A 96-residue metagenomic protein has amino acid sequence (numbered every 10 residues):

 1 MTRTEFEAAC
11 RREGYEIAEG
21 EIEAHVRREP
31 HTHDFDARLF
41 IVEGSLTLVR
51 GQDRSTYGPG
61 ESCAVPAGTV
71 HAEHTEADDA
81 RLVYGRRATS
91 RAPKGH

Functional and structural regions predicted by a protein language model:
R3, E16-H33, A67: Conserved short histidine dyad/triad with adjacent acidic residue
A9, R27-H33, V49-R50, H74-T75: Short histidine-centered beta-strand/loop micro-motifs that create catalytic or ligand/metal-coordination sites
A24, D34, D53, T69-V70 (+1 more regions): A generic "binding-loop/recognition-motif" signal
T32-L48: Short, conserved beta-strand element in jelly-roll/cupin
G51-A67: Short acidic-glycine-tyrosine-enriched beta hairpin
A67-P93: Ligand-binding loop in jelly-roll beta-barrel domains
